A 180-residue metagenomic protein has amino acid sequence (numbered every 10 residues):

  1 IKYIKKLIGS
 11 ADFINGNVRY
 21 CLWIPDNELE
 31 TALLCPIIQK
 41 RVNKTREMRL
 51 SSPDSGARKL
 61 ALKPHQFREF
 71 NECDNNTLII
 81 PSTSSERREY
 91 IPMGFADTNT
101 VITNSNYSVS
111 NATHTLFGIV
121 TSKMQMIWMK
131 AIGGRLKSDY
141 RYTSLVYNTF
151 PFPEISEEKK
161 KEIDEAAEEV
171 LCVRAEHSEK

Functional and structural regions predicted by a protein language model:
I1-K180: S-adenosyl-L-methionine
